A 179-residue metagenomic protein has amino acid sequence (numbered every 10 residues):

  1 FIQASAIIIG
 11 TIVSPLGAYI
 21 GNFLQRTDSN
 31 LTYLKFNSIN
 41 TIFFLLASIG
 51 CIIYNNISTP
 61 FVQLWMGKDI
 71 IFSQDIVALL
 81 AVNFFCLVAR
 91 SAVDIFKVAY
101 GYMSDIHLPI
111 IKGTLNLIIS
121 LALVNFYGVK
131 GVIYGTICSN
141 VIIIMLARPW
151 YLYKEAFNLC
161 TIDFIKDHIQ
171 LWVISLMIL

Functional and structural regions predicted by a protein language model:
F1-N40, F96-A99: Helix-loop junctions and terminal segments of transmembrane helices in multi-pass membrane transport/translocation
I2, A6, G10-S14, I52 (+2 more regions): Short runs within selected transmembrane alpha-helices of multi-pass transporters and secretion channels
I9, Y33-L87, L117-L121, N125-F126 (+1 more regions): Alpha-helical transmembrane segments of multi-pass membrane transport and lipid-handling proteins
Y19, T27-L34, Y151-W172: Interhelical loop/hinge segments that connect adjacent transmembrane helices in multipass membrane
I20-D28, T59-P60, L64-D69, Y100-G101 (+2 more regions): Membrane-interface elements of multi-pass transporters and channels
I39-T41, D69-S73, A92-Y102, N158-I165: Short juxtamembrane and helix-loop transition motifs at transmembrane-helix boundaries in membrane proteins
N40, F44, I106, I110 (+2 more regions): Hydrophobic, aromatic-rich alpha-helical transmembrane segments and their membrane-interface anchor motifs
A78, K112-L115, F126-Y127, D163-L179: Transmembrane alpha-helical segments of multi-pass transport proteins
